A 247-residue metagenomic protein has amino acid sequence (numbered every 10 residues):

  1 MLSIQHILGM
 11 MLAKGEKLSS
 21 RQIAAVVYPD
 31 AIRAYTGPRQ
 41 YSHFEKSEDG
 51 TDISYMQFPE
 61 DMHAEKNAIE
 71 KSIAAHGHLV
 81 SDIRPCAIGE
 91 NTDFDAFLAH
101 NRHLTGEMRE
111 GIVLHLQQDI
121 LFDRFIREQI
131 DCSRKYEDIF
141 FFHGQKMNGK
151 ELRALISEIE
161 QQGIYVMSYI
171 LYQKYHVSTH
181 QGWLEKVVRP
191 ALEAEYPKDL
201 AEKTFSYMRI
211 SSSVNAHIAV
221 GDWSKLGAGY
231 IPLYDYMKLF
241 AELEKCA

Functional and structural regions predicted by a protein language model:
M1-A247: N-terminal leader/auxiliary helical segments
